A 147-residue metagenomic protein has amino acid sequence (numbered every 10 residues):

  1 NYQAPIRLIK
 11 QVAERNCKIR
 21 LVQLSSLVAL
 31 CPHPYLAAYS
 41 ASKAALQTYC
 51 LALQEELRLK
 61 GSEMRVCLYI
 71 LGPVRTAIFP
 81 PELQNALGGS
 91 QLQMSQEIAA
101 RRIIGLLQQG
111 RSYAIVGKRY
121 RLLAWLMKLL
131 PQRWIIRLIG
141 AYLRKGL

Functional and structural regions predicted by a protein language model:
I9, S42: Active-site helix of classical SDR
R15-N16, C31, A52-M64: Active-site-adjacent segment of SDR/Rossmann-fold oxidoreductases
V22, V66-Y69, F79: Hydrophobic structural elements of the Rossmann-like NAD(P)H-binding subdomain that define the short-chain
S26: Residue(s) in the substrate-gating loop at a strand-loop-helix junction that position the organic substrate next
P32-S40: Active-site loop-to-helix junction immediately N-terminal to the catalytic Tyr of the SDR YXXXK motif in Rossmann-fold
L68, A86-A124: C-terminal helical subdomain
L71-P81, N85-A86: Short, flexible catalytic-loop segment of classical short-chain dehydrogenase/reductase
